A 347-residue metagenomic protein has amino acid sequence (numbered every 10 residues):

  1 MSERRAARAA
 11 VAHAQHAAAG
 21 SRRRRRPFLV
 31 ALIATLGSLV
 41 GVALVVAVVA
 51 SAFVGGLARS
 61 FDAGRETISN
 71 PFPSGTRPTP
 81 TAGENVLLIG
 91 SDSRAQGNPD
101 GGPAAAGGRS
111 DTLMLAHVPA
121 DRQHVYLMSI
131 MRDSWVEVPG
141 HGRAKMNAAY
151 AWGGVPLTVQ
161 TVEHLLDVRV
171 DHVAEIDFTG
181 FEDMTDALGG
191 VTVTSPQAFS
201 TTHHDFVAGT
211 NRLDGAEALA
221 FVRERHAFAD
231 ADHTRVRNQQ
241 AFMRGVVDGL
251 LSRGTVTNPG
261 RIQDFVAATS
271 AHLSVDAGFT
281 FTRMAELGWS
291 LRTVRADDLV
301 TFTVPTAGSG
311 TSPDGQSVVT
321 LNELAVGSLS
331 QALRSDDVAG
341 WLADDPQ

Functional and structural regions predicted by a protein language model:
M1-Q347: Non-catalytic, solvent-exposed segments at the cell envelope interface
